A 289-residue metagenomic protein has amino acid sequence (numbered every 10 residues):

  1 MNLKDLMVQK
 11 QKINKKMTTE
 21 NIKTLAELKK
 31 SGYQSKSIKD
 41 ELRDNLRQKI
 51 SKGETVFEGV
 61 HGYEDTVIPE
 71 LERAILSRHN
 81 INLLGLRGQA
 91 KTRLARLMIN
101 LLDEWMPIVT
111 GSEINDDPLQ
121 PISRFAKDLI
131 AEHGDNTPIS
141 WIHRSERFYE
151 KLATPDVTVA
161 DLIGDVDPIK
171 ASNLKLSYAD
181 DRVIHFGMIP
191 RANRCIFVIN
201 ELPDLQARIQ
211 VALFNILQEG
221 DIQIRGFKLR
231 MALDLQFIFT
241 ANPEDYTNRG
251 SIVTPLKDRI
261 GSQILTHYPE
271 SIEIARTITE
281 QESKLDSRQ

Functional and structural regions predicted by a protein language model:
M1-Q9: Short, low-complexity, charge-dense intrinsically disordered segments
K10-K16: Short, Lys/Arg-enriched N-terminal segments with co-localized hydrophobic residues within the first ~10-30 amino acids
T18-S271: Conserved ASCE/P-loop NTPase catalytic core
D165-I169, R276-R288: Conserved AAA+ ATPase "sensor/coupling" helix adjacent to the nucleotide-binding pocket
